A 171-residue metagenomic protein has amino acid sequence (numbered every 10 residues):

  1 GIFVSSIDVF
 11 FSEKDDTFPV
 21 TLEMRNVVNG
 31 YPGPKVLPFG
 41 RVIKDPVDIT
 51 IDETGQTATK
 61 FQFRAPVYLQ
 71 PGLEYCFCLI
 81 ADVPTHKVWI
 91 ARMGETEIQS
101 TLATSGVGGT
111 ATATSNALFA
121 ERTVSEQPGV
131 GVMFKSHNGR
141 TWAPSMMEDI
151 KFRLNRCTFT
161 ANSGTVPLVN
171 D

Functional and structural regions predicted by a protein language model:
G1, A58-F63, I150-R153: Short beta-strands within extracellular/lumenal beta-sheet-rich domains
I2-K14, Y75, L79, E148 (+1 more regions): A short beta-strand element within beta-rich, extracytoplasmic domains of secreted/secretory-pathway proteins
D8, K60-R64, H137-N138: Short structured motifs
F10, R64, I80, N155-C157: Structured loops at beta-to-helix junctions and adjacent beta-edge loops in soluble globular domains
S12-T17, L154: Aromatic, loop-rich ligand-recognition surfaces of beta-strand-rich domains
D15-V124: Aromatic- and Gly/Pro-enriched, solvent-exposed loop/edge beta-strand patches characteristic of beta-rich domains
T96-D171: PGST-rich, cysteine-poor low-complexity/disordered linker and tail segments that act as flexible spacers
